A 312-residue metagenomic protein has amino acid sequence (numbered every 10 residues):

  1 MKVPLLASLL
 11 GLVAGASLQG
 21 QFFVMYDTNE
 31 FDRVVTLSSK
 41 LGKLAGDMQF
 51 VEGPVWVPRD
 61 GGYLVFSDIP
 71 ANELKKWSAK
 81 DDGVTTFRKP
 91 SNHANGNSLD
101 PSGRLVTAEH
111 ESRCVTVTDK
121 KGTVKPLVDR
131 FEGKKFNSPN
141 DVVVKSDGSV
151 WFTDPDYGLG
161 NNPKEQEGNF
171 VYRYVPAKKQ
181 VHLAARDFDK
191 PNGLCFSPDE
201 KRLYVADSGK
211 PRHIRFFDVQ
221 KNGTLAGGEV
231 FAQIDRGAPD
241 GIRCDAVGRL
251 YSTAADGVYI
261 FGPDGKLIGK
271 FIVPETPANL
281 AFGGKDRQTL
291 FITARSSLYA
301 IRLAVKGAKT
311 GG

Functional and structural regions predicted by a protein language model:
A7-Q19: Bacterial N-terminal signal peptides
Q21-G42, K309-G311: Blade/loop signatures of beta-propeller domains
K40, G46-Y63, P90-E109, R113-C114 (+8 more regions): Beta-rich, blade/repeat-based domains predominating in secreted/periplasmic proteins but also intracellular
G42-A45, T85-K89, K125-D129, H182-A185 (+3 more regions): Beta-propeller fold detector
P58-T85: Beta-propeller domains
E73-K75, C114-T116, N169-Y172, H213-R215 (+2 more regions): A short loop-to-beta-strand structural motif that recurs across blades of beta-propeller domains
S78-D82, D119-T123, V175-K179, V219-N222 (+2 more regions): Short loop/turn segments that connect beta-strands within beta-propeller blades
A254-G312: C-terminal closing repeat unit and adjoining cap/tail of repeat-based domains
